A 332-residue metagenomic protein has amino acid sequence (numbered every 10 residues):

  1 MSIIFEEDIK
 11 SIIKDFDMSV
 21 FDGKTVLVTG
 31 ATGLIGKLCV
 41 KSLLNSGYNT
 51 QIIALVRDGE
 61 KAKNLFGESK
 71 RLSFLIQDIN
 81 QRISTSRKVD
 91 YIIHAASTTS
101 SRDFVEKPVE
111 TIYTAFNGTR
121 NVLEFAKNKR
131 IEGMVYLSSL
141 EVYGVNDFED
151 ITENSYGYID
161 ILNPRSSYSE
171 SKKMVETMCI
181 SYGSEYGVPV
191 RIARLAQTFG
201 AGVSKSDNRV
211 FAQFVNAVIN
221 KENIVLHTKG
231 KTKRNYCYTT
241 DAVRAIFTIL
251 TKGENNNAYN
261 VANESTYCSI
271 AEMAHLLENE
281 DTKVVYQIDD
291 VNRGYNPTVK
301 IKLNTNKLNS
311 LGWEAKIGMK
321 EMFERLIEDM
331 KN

Functional and structural regions predicted by a protein language model:
M1-V26: Non-catalytic terminal and boundary segments that flank Rossmann-like NAD(P)-dependent oxidoreductase
I4, V218-N332: C-terminal substrate-binding subdomain of Rossmann-fold SDR/epimerase-dehydratase oxidoreductases
T25-N45: N-terminal Rossmann NAD(P)H-binding glycine-rich loop of SDR-like oxidoreductase domains
K37, I76-T114: NAD(P)H-binding glycine-rich loop region in Rossmannoid oxidoreductase-like domains and their noncatalytic homologs
H94, R120-R165: Conserved Rossmann-fold NAD(P)-dependent oxidoreductase catalytic core, especially the SDR/UDP-sugar
T98-R102, L140-F148, A196-F199: Active-site segment of SDR-like NAD(P)-dependent oxidoreductases
D147-N154, T177-R234, T239-L250, H275-E280: NAD(P)-dependent short-chain dehydrogenase/reductase
S167, S171-M174: Active-site helix of classical SDR
